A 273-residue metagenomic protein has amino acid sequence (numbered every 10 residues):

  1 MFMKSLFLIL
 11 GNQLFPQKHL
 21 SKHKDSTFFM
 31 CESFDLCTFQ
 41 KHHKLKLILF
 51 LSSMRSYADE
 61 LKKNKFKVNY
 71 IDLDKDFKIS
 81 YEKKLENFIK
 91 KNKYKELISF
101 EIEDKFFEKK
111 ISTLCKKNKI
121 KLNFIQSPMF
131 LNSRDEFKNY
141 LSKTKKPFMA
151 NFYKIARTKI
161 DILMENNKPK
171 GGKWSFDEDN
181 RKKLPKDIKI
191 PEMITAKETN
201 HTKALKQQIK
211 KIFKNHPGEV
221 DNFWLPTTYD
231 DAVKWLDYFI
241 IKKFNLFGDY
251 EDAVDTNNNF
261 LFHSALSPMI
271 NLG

Functional and structural regions predicted by a protein language model:
F2-L73: N-terminal beta-strand-loop-alpha-helix module at the start of alpha/beta ligand-binding or catalytic domains
K4, L8-Q13, G171-N271: Substrate/cofactor-recognition hotspot
L10-H19, E82-E86, F107-K110, D252-A253: Short alpha-helical segments and helix-capping/turn motifs at coil-helix boundaries
N12, S33, L73-D76, I102-D104 (+2 more regions): An acidic- and aromatic-residue-enriched active-site/binding cleft used to recognize and process polar
F15-Q17, L36-F39, D76-K78, K105-F107 (+2 more regions): Flexible loop/turn segments at secondary-structure boundaries
L45-K46, S99-F100, V254: A generic structural signal for short
F50, F77-Y81: Phosphate/oxyanion-binding active-site loops and adjacent basic polyanion-contact surfaces
S80-L225: Beta-rich, aromatic/charged-enriched effector core domains that present basic-aromatic interfaces for binding
